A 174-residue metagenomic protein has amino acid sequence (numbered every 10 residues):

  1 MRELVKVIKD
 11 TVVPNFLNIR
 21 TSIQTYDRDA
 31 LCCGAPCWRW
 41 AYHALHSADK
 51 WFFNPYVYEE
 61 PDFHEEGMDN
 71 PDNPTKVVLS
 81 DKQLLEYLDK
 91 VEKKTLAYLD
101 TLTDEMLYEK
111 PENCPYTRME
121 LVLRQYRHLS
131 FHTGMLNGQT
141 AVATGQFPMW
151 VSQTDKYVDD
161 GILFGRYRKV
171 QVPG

Functional and structural regions predicted by a protein language model:
M1, S22, P74-K76, D104 (+1 more regions): Intrinsically disordered, low-complexity regions
E3-I8, L79-Q83: A ubiquitous short alpha-helical element
V5, K9-D10, L17-R20, Q24-N70 (+1 more regions): Short, contiguous alpha-helical
V12-N15, I19, V91, T95: Amphipathic alpha-helices that form helix-helix packing interfaces
N73-E109, M119-F131, M135, P173-G174: Acidic/histidine-rich alpha-helical segments that form the ligand environment of transition-metal centers
